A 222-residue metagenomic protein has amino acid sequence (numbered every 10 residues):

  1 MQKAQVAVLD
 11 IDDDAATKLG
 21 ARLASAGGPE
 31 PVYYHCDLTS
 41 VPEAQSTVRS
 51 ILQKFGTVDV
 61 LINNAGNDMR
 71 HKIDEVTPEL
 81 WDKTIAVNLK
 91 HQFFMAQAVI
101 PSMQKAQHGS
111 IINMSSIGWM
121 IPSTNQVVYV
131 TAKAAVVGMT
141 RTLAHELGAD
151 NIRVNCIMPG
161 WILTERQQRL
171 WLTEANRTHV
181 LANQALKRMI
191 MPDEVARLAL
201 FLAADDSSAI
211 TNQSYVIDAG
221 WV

Functional and structural regions predicted by a protein language model:
I62, G148, R153, I210-N212: Short, small/polar-rich loop/turn modules that mediate ligand/substrate recognition or access, typified
K72-I73, T77-I85, V180: Substrate-binding pocket helix/loop in short-chain dehydrogenase/reductase
D74, I121-V127, A149-D150, K187 (+1 more regions): Active-site loop immediately N-terminal to the catalytic Tyr-X3-Lys motif of short-chain dehydrogenase/reductase
F93, H108, R188-I217: C-terminal substrate-recognition "lid" of short-chain dehydrogenase/reductases
A96, A132, T140: Active-site helix of classical SDR
P101, H145-A149, S208: Alpha-helical segment proximal to the catalytic Tyr-Lys
S116: Residue(s) in the substrate-gating loop at a strand-loop-helix junction that position the organic substrate next
